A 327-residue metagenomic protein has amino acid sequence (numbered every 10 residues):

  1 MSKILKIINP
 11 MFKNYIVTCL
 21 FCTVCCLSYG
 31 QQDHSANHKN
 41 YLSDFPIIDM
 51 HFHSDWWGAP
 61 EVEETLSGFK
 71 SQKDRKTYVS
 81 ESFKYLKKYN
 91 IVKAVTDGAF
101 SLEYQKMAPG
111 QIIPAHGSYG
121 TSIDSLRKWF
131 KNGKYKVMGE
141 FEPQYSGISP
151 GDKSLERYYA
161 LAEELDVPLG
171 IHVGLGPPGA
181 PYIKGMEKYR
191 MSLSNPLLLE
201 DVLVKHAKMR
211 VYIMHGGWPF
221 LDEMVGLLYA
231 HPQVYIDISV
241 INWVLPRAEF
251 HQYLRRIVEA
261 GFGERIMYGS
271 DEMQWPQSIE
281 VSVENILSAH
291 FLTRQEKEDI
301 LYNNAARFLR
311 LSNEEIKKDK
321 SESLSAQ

Functional and structural regions predicted by a protein language model:
K3-I8, F12-K13, Y29-I48, A59 (+5 more regions): Mid-to-C-terminal alpha-helical segments outside catalytic/metal-binding sites
Y15-C26: Bacterial N-terminal signal peptides
Q32-N40, F100-Y182, K188-R190: Active-site gating/metal-coordination segments in enzymes
D33-A36, Y78-S82, A99-E103, Y119-R127 (+3 more regions): Alpha-helical scaffolding within the catalytic cores of extracellular/periplasmic polymer-degrading hydrolases
H51, L86, M138, A162 (+5 more regions): Conserved, mostly hydrophobic/aromatic
H53-T77, I183-K188: Acidic/histidine-rich helix-loop elements that form or flank divalent-metal/phosphate-binding sites at the catalytic
D55-W57, F100-E103, T121-S122, Y145-S146 (+4 more regions): Active-site environment of divalent metal-dependent phosphoester hydrolases
K136-V137, G151-M267: Catalytic pocket-lining loop regions of alpha/beta-barrel enzymes, especially the amidohydrolase/enolase/GH5 lineages
